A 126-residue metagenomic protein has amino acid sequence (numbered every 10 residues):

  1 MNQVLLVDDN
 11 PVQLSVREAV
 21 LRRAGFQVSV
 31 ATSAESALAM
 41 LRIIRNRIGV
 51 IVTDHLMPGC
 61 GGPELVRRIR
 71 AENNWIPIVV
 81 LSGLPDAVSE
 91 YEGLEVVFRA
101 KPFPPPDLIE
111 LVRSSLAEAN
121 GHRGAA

Functional and structural regions predicted by a protein language model:
N10-L14: Short acidic/polar segment at the start of the alpha1 helix of CheY-like receiver
S15-R23: Charged docking surfaces used in two-component/phosphorelay signaling
V30-A39, G62: Helix N-cap/capping motif at the beta->alpha junctions
A39, P63-W75: Short amphipathic alpha-helix used as the core "switch/output" element in two-component signaling
D54: Active-site residues of response regulator receiver
M57: Receiver (REC) domain active-site loop signature in two-component systems and cognate sites in sensor histidine kinases
V79-S82: Hydrophobic/aromatic residues positioned on beta-strands within the core alpha/beta folds
F103-L116, N120-G124: C-terminal output helix
